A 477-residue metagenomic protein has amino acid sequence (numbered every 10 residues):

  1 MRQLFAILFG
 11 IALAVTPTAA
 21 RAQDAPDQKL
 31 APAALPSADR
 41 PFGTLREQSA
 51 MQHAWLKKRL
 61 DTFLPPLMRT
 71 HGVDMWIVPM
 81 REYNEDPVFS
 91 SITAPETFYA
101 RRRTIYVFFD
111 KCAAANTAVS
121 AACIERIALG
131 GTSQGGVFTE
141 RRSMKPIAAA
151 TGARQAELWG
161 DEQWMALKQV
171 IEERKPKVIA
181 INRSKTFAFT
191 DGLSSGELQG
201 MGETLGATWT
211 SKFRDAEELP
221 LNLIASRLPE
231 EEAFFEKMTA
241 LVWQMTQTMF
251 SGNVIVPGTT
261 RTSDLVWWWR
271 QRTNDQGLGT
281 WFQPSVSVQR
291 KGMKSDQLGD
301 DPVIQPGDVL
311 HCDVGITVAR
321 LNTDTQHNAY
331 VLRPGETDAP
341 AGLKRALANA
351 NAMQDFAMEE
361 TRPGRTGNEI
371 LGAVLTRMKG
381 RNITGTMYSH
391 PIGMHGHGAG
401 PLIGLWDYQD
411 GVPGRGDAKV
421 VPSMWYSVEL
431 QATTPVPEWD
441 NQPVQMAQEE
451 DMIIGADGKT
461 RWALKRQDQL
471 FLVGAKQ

Functional and structural regions predicted by a protein language model:
M1-L4: Positively charged n-region of N-terminal signal peptides that target proteins for export
A6-T16: Bacterial N-terminal signal peptides
T18-A22: Sec/Tat signal peptide C-region and signal peptidase I cleavage site
Q23-Q477: Active-site neighborhoods and metal-handling regions in enzymes and metal-associated proteins
